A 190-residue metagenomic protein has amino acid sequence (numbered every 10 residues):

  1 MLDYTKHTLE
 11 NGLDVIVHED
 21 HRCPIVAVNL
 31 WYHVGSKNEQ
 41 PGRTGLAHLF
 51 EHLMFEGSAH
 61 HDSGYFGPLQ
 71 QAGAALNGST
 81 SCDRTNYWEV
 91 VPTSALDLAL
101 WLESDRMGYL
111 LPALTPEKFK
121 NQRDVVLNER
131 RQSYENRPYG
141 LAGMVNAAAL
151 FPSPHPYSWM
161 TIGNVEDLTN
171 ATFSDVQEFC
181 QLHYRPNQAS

Functional and structural regions predicted by a protein language model:
M1-P24: N- or domain-start disorder-to-order transition segments that initiate the globular core
H21-P24, S81, R185: Short strand-connecting beta-turns/loops that link adjacent beta-strands
A27-V90, E135-N136, G140, F151 (+1 more regions): M16/MPP (pitrilysin/insulinase) zinc-metallopeptidase core fold and M16-derived inactive scaffolds
L53-S58, A99-L102, R106, L110 (+1 more regions): Scaffold signal of the M16-like zinc-metallopeptidase fold and its non-catalytic homologs
G57, V90-R123: M16/insulysin-pitrilysin zinc metalloprotease superfamily fold
N86-E89, R185-S190: Short cationic amphipathic helices and targeting signals
V125-S133: Short, conserved secondary-structure transition motifs
